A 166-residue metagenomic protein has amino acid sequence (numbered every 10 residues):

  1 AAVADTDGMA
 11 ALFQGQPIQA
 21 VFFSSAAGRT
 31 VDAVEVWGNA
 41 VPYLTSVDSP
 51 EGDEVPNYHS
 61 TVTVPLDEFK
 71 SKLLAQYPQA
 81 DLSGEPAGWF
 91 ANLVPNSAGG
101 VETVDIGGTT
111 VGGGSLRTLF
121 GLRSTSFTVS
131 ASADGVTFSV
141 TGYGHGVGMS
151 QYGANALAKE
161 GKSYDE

Functional and structural regions predicted by a protein language model:
A1-E166: Conserved, single-site charged/polar hotspot
